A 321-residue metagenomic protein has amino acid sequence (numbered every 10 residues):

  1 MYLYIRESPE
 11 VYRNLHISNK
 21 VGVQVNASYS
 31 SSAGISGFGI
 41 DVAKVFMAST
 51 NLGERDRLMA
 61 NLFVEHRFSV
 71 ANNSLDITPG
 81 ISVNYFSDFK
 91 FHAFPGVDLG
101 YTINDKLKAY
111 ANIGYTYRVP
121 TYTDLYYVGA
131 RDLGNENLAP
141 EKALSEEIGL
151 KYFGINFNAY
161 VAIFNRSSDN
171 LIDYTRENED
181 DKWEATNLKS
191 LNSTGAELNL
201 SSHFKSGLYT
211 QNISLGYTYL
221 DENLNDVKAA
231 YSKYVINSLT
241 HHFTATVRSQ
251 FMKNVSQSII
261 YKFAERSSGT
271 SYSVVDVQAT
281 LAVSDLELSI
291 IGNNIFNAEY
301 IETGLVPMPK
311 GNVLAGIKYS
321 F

Functional and structural regions predicted by a protein language model:
M1-H92, G96, G100-T102, Y160-I163 (+2 more regions): Face-selective signature of the C-terminal outer-membrane beta-barrel domain
S8-L15, F46-E54, G80-Y85, A130-E136 (+6 more regions): Extracellular loop and loop/strand-boundary signature of outer-membrane beta-barrel proteins
L15-V21, K44, E54-A60, F91-A93 (+6 more regions): Residues that define the transmembrane beta-barrel architecture of outer-membrane proteins
A27-S31, H66-V70, V83, F91 (+10 more regions): Residue-level signature of outer-membrane beta-barrel architecture
G34-I40, L75-P79, A109-A111, A159-V161 (+6 more regions): Transmembrane beta-strands of outer-membrane beta-barrel proteins
G37, V70-L75, N165-S167, N187-E265 (+1 more regions): Gram-negative outer-membrane beta-barrel transporters
K108, Y115-D169, R176-H203, I236-L239 (+1 more regions): Outer-membrane beta-barrel signature, preferentially recognizing the C-terminal barrel domain of Gram-negative
S168-D169, V277-F321: C-terminal beta-signal and adjacent terminal beta-strands/loops of Gram-negative outer-membrane beta-barrel proteins
